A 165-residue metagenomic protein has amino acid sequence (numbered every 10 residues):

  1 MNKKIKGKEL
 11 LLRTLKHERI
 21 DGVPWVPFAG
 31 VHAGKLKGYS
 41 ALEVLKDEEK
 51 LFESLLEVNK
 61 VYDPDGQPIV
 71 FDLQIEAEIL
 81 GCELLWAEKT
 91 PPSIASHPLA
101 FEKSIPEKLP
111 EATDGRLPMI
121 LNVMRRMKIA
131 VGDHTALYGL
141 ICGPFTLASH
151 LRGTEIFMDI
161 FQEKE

Functional and structural regions predicted by a protein language model:
M1-E88, R126: N-terminal basic, low-complexity leaders that serve as flexible interaction/assembly modules and, when applicable, as
G81-E165: Active-site-proximal, glycine-rich beta->alpha crossover segments in alpha/beta enzymes that shape flexible
